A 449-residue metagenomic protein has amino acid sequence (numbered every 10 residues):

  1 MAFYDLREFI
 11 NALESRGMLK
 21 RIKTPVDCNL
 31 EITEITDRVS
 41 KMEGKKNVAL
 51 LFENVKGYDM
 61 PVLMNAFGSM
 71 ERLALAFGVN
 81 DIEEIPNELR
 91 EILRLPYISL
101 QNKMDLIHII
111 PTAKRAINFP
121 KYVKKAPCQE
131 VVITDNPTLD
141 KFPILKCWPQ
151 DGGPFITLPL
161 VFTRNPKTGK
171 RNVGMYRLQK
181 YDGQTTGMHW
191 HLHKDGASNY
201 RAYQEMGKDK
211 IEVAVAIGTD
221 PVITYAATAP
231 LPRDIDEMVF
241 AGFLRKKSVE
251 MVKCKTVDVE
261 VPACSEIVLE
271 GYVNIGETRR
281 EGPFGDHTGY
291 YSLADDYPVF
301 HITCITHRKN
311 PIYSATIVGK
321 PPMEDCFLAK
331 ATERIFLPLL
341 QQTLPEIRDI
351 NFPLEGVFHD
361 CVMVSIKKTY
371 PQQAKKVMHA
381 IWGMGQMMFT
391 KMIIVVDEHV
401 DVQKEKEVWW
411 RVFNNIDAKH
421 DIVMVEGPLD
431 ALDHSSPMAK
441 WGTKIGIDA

Functional and structural regions predicted by a protein language model:
M1-A449: Extended, highly charged
